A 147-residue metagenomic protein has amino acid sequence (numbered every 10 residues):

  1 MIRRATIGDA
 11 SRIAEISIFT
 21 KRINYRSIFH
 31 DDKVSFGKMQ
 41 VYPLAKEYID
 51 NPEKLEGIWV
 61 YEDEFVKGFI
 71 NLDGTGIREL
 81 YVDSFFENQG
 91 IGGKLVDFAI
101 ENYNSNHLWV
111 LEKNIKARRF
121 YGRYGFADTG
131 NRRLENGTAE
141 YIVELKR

Functional and structural regions predicted by a protein language model:
M1-E15, Y25: A short beta-loop-alpha structural element at the N-terminal edge of CoA-dependent acyl/N-acetyltransferase catalytic
K21-E47: Conserved GNAT-fold acetyl-CoA-binding loop/helix
L55-G68: Conserved beta-hairpin
I77-E87, V110-L111: A short, internal acetyl-CoA/4′-phosphopantetheine-binding micro-motif in the GNAT/acyltransferase core
V82, N88-E101, R119-R123: Conserved acetyl-CoA-binding loop-helix of GNAT-fold acetyltransferases
V96, E101-K113: Conserved GNAT acetyl-CoA-binding A-motif
L108-R119, L134-A139: Conserved beta-strand-loop-alpha-helix junction that forms the acyl-donor binding cleft
G122-N131: Conserved acetyl-CoA-binding loop of GNAT-fold acetyltransferases
